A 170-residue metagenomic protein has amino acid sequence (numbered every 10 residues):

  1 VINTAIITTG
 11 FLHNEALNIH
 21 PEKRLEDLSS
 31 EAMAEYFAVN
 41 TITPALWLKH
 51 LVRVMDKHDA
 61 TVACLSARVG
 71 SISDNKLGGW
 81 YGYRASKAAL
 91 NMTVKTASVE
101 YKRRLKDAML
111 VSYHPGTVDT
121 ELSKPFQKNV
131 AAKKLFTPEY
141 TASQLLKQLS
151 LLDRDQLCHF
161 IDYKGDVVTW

Functional and structural regions predicted by a protein language model:
V1-T9, H13-N14: A glycine-rich helix->loop->beta "capping" turn within Rossmann-like NAD(P)(H)-dependent oxidoreductase domains
I6, A63, L110-Y113, S123: Hydrophobic structural elements of the Rossmann-like NAD(P)H-binding subdomain that define the short-chain
F11-I42, L46, D59-R104: Catalytic loop of short-chain dehydrogenase/reductase
L46-V54, A97, D107-A108, L151: A structural motif corresponding to the C-terminal end of an alpha-helix and its immediate exit/capping segment
H58, K76, L152-Q156: Glycine/proline-rich active-site loop of Rossmann-fold NAD(P)-dependent oxidoreductases
S86, T117-T120: Ser/Thr-centric signal marking residues that sit in or immediately flank functional binding/regulatory motifs
N91, Y101-V118, Q156-F160: Conserved Rossmann-fold SDR core element
S112, T120, K124-W170: C-terminal helical subdomain
